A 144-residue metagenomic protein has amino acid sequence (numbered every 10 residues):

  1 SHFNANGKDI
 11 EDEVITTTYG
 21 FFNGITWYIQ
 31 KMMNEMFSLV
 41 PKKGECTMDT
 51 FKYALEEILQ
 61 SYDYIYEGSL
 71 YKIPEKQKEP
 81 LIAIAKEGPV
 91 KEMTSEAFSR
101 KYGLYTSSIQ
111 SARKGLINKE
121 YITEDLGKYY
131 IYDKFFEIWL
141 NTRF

Functional and structural regions predicted by a protein language model:
S1-Y64, L126: Amphipathic alpha-helical "lid/sensor" segments that cap RecA-like P-loop NTPase cores
E13, Q60-F144: C-terminal leucine-rich, beta-strand-based interaction scaffolds used for sensing/assembly
